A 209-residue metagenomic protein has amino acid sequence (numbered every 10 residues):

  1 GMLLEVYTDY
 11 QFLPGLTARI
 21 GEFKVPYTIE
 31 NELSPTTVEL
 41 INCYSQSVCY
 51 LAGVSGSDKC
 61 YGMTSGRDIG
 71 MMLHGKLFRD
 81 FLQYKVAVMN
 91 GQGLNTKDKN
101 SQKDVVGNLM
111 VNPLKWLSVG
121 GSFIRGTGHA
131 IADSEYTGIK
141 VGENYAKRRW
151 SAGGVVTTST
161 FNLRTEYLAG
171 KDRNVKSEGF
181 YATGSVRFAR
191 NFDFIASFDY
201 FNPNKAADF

Functional and structural regions predicted by a protein language model:
G1-G91, S101-V106, M110-V119, T183-A206: Outer membrane beta-barrel
Y7-Y10, E22, N31, E39 (+1 more regions): Outer-membrane beta-barrel pore domains
V25, N95, I124: Short, electropositive, low-hydrophobicity segments enriched in small/polar residues
C60, G93-N95, L168: Active-site rim elements
G62, D98, E143: Aromatic-acidic/polar surface patches that form glycan- and anion
A87-T96, A130-T137: Active-site-proximal beta-alpha loop/turn segments in soluble metabolic enzymes
D98-S101, V175-S177: Short glycine/proline-enriched turns and hinge-like loops at secondary-structure junctions
